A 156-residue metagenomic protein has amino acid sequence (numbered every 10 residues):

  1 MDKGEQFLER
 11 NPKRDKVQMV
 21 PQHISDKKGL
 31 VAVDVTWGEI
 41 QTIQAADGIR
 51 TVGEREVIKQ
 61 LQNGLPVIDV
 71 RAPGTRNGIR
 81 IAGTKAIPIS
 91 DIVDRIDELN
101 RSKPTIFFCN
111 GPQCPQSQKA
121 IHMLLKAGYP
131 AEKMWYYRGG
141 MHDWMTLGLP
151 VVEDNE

Functional and structural regions predicted by a protein language model:
M1-T75: Flexible, polar/low-complexity N-terminal or interdomain linker segments that lie immediately upstream of folded
G53, I89-I96: Alpha-helical scaffolding within the catalytic cores of extracellular/periplasmic polymer-degrading hydrolases
N63-G64, S102, L147: Structured helix-beta-strand junction loops
P66, R71-P88, D97-L99: Mid-length scaffold segments of soluble, non-membrane domains
R80-A82, P130, L147: Short, structured coil segments at secondary-structure junctions
K85-I87, W135-Y137, V152: General small-molecule cofactor/ligand-binding pocket signal
V93-W144: Catalytic cysteine-centered active loop of the rhodanese-like fold, especially the PTP/DSP P-loop
G148-E156: Active-site neighborhoods of enzymes that stabilize oxyanions during catalysis
